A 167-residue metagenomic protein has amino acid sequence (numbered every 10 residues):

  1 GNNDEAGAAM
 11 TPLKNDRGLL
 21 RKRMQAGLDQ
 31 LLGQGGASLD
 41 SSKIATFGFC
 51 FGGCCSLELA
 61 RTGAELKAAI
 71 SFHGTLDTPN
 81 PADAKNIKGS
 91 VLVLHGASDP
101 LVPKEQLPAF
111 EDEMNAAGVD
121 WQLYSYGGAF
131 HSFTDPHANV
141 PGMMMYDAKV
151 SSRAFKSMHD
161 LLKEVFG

Functional and structural regions predicted by a protein language model:
G1-A37, T134-P141: Serine-hydrolase catalytic machinery in alpha/beta-hydrolase-like enzymes
R23-A26, Q30, A109-F110, R153 (+1 more regions): Alpha-helical elements of Rossmann-like donor-binding domains used by nucleotide-donor carbohydrate transfer enzymes
M24-N86: Primarily recognizes the serine-hydrolase "nucleophile elbow" in alpha/beta-hydrolase and SGNH/GDSL folds
I70, L92-L94, Y124: Conserved hydrophobic packing residues within short motifs/helices of P-loop NTPase cores of ABC-family ATPases
I87, V93-H95, D99: Short beta-strand/loop motif that positions the catalytic acidic residue of the alpha/beta-hydrolase fold
S98-V102, H131: Acidic catalytic loop of the alpha/beta-hydrolase fold
P103-M114, Q122: Short alpha-helix in the alpha/beta-hydrolase fold that links the catalytic acid
N115-G167: C-terminal catalytic histidine-bearing segment of alpha/beta-hydrolase fold enzymes
